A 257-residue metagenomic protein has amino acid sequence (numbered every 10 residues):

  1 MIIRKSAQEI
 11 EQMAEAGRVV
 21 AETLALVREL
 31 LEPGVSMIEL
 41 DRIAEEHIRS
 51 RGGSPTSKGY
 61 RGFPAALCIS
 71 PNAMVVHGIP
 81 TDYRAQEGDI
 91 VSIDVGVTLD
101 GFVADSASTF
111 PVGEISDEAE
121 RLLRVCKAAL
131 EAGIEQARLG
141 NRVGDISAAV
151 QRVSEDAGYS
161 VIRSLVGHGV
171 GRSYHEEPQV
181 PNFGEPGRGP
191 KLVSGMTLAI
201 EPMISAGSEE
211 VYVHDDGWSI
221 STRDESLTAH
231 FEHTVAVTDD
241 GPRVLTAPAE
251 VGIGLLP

Functional and structural regions predicted by a protein language model:
M1-P257: Active-site neighborhoods and metal-handling regions in enzymes and metal-associated proteins
